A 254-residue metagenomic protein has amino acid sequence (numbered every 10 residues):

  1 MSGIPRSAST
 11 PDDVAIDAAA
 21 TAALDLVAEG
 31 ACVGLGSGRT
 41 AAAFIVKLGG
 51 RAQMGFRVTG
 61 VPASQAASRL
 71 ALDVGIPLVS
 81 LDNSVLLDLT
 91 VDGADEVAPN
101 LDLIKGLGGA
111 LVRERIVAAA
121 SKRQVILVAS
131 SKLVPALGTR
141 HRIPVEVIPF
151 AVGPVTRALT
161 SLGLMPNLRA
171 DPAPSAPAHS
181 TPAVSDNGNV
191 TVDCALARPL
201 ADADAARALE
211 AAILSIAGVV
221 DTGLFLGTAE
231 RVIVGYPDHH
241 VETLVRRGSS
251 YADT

Functional and structural regions predicted by a protein language model:
S2-D17, Q65-T254: Conserved phosphate- and dinucleotide-binding cores of soluble alpha/beta proteins, encompassing both enzyme active
T21, D25, V46-G50: Short, well-ordered alpha-helices that flank and scaffold nucleotide-derived cofactor binding pockets
L26-C32: Short helix-loop-beta connector
G34, G60-V61: Conserved SAM-binding loop
G36-T40: Glycine-rich beta-strand-to-loop/alpha-helix junction loops that act as flexible
I45-V46, L72: A short local structural element in Rossmann-fold oxidoreductases
G50-F56: Short helix-capping segments at alpha-helix termini
